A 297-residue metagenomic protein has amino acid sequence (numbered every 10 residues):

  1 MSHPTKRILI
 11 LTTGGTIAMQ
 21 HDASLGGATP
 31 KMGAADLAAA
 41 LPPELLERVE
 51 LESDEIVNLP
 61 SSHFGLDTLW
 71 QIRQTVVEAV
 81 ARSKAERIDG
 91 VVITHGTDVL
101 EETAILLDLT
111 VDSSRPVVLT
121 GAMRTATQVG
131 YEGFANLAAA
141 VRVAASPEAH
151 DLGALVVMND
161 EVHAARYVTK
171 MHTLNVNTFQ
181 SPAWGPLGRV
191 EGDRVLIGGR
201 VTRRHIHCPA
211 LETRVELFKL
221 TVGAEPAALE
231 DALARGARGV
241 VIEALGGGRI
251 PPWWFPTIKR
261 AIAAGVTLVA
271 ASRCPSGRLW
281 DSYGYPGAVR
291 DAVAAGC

Functional and structural regions predicted by a protein language model:
M1-A81, P256, S276: ATP/NTP phosphate-donor binding region
S2-R7, L11-G15, G33, L37-L45 (+1 more regions): Accessory alpha-helical/coil subdomains and C-terminal extensions that flank or cap enzyme catalytic cores
L11-T13, I93-H95, V118-G121, L155-N159 (+3 more regions): Short beta-strand segments
Q20-S24, A104, V129-E132, H163-K170 (+1 more regions): Short acidic, glycine/serine/threonine-rich loops at helix termini
A85-L100, R235-G247: Short acidic, glycine-rich surface-loop motifs adjacent to enzyme active sites
I93-R115, I250-K259: Short Gly/Thr/Asp-enriched flexible loops that form oxyanion-binding sites at enzyme active sites
L119-E191: Internal gly/pro-rich beta-alpha loop/helix module that stabilizes soluble enzyme cofactors or their anionic handles
G247-C297: C-terminal non-catalytic interaction/assembly regions of soluble proteins
